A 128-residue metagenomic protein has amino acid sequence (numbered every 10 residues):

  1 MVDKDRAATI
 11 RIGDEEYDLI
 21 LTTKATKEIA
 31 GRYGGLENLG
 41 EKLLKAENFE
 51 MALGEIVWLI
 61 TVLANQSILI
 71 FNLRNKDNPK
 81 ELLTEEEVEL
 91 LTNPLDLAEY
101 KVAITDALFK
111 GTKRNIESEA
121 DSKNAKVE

Functional and structural regions predicted by a protein language model:
M1-R11, G31, E37-M51, N72-E128: Charged interaction scaffolds used for protein-protein
T22: Residue-level signal for threonine
E55-Q66, D106-F109: Short, hydrophobic/amphipathic alpha-helical patches that form generic packing surfaces within helical domains
